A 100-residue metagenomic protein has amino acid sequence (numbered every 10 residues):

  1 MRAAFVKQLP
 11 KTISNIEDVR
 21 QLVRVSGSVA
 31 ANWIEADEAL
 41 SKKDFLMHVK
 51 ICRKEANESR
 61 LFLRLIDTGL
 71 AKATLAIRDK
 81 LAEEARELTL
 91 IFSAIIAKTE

Functional and structural regions predicted by a protein language model:
M1-E100: Amphipathic alpha-helical assembly/interaction segments
